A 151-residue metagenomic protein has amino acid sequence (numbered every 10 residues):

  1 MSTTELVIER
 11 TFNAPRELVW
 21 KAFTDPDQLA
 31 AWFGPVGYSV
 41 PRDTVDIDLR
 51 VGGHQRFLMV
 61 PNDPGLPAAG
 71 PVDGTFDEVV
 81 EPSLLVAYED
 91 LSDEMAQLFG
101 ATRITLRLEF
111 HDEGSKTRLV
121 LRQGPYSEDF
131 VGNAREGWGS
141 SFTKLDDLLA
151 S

Functional and structural regions predicted by a protein language model:
M1-V40: Hydrophobic ligand-binding cavity/cleft-lining segments
S2-T4, L49, L66-G70, L98-T102 (+1 more regions): A generic structural micro-feature
T3-E9, R16-L18, H54, P71 (+3 more regions): Intrinsic-disorder/low-complexity, polar/charged segments enriched in Ser/Thr/Lys/Arg/Asp/Glu/Gln
V7-N13, D48, L58, T75 (+1 more regions): Generic structural detector for well-ordered beta-strands
V19, L29, Q55-F57, F76 (+4 more regions): Hydrophobic pocket/interface hotspot
R42-D90: Glycine-rich portal/gate segments that line the openings of hydrophobic small-molecule binding cavities
E78, V86-G139: Beta-strand/loop substructures that line and gate deep hydrophobic ligand-binding cavities in soluble
F142-A150: Short amphipathic alpha-helical signal-transduction/dimerization elements
